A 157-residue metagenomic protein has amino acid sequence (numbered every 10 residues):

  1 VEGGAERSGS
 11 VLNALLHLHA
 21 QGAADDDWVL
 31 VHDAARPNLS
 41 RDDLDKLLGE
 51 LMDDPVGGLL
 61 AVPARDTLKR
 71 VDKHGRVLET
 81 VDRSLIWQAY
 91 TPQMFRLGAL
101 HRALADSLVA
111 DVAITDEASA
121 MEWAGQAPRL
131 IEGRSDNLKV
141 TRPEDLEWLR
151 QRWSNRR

Functional and structural regions predicted by a protein language model:
V1-D26: Short phosphate-binding loop-to-helix
R7, A34-N38: Acidic metal-phosphate-binding loop of nucleotide-sugar-dependent transferases
D25, N38-R129: Conserved core of the sugar-phosphate nucleotidyltransferase
V29-L30: Short aromatic/hydrophobic "clamp" motif used to bind/position activated sugar donors
P63-D66, S135, E144: Glycine-rich beta-alpha junction loops
N137-R157: Hydrophobic helical membrane-anchoring modules
